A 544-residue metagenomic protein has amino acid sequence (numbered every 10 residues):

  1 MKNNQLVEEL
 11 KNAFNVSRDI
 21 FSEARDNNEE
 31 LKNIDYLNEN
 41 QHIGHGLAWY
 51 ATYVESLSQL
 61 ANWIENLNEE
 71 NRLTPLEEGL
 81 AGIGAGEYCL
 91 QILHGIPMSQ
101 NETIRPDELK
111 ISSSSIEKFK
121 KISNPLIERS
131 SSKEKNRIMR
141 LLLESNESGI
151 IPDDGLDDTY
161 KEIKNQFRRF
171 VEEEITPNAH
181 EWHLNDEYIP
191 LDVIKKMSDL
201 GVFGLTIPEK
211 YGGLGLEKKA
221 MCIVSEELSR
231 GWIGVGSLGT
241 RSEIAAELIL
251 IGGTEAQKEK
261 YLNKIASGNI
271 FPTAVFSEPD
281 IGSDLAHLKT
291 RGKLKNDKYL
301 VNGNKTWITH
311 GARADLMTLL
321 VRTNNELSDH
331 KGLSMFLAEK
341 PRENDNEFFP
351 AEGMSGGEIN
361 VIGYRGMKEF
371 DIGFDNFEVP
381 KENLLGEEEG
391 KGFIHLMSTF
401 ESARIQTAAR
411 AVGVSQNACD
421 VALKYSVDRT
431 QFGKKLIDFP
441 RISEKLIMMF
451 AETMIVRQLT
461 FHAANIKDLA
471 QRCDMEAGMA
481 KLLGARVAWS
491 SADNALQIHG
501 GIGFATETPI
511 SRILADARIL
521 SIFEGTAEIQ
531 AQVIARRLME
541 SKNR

Functional and structural regions predicted by a protein language model:
K2-G231, V235, T240, G252-Q257 (+6 more regions): Alpha-helical interface subdomain recognition
L216-E217, D284-A286, H310-A314, D329-G332 (+1 more regions): Short glycine/proline-enriched turns and hinge-like loops at secondary-structure junctions
G268-F276, L320: A short, Trp-centered hydrophobic/proline-enriched beta-strand micro-motif
D280-S283, W307-H310, N325-L327, N360-K368: Short Gly/Pro-enriched turn/cap motifs at secondary-structure boundaries
T290-G292: A structural signal for short hydrophobic beta-strand segments in well-ordered beta-sheet cores
K298, N302-E352: A short core secondary-structure module
N344-N376: Flexible, small-/acidic-enriched active-site or ligand-binding loops
I372-I394: Long, acidic (Asp/Glu-rich), low-complexity accessory segments flanking structured domains
